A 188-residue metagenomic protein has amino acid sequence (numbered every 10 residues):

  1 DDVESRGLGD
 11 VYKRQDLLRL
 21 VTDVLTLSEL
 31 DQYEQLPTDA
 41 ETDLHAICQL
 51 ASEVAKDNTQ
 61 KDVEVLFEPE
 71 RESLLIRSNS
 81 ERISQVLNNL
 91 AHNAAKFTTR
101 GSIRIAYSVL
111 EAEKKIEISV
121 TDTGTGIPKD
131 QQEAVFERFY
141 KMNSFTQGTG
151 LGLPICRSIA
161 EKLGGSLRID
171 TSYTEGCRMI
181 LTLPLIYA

Functional and structural regions predicted by a protein language model:
D1-Y12: Single conserved hydrophobic/aromatic residue that forms the stacking wall/gate of nucleotide- or nucleobase-binding
K13-L17: Short alpha-helical segment of the dimerization/phosphotransfer core of two-component systems
Q32-P37, L75-S78: Conserved micro-motifs of the catalytic ATP-binding
T38-E41, Q60, E64-L74, L110: Conserved catalytic submotifs in the C-terminal HATPase_c
I127-F139: Short conserved segment of the HATPase_c
G152, C156: Short alpha-helical Gxxx[C/S/T] motif in the catalytic ATP-binding
